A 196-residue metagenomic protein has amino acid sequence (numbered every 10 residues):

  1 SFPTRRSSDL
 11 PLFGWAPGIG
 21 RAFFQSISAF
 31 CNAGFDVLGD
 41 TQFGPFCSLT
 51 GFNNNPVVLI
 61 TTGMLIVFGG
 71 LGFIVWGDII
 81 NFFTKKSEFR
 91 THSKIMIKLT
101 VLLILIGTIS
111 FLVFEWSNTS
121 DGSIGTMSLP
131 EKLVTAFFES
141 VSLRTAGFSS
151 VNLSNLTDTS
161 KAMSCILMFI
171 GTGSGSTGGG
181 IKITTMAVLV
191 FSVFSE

Functional and structural regions predicted by a protein language model:
S1-E196: Membrane-proximal intracellular helices of multi-pass ion channels
